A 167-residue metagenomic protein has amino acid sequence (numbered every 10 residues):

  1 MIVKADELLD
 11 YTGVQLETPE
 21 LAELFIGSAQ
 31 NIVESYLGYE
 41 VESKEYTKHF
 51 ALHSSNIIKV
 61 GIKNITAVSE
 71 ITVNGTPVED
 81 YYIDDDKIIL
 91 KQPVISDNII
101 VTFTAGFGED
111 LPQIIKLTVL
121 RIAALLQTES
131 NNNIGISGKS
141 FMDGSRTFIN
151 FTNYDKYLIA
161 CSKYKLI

Functional and structural regions predicted by a protein language model:
M1-V73: Glycine-enriched, solvent-exposed interface loops adjoining structured elements
G13, E34, T76, G106 (+1 more regions): Residue-level marker of positions within ordered structural domains that often coincide with functionally constrained
E17-E23, T76-D84, N133: Short acidic, Gly/Pro-enriched loop/turn segments at secondary-structure junctions
F50, S69-I95: Extracellular/luminal ectodomains and secreted, surface-exposed scaffolds of diverse proteins
S54, N64-T66, P77, V94 (+1 more regions): Residues that cap or initiate secondary-structure elements
I62, G75, D86-K87, D143-S145: Intrinsic-disorder/low-complexity loop/linker signature
D84-Q113, I122: Surface-exposed interaction regions enriched in Ser/Thr/Asp/Glu that occur as long low-complexity tracts or repetitive
G106-I167: Short loop/turn elements at secondary-structure junctions
